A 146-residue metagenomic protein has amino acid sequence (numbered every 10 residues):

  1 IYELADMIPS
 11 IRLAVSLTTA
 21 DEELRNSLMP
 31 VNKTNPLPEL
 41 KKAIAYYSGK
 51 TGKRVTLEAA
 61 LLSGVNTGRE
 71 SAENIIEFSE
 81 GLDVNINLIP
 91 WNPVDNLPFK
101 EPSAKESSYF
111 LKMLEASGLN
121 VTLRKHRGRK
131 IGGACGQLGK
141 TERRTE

Functional and structural regions predicted by a protein language model:
I1-S117: Conserved AdoMet/S-adenosylmethionine-binding subsite of the radical SAM
S16-L17, K125-R127: Residues at the C-termini of beta-strands that transition into short coil/loop
L88, L123-K125: A structural preference for short, hydrophobic beta-strand core positions in alpha/beta folds
G118-T122: Low-complexity, intrinsically disordered Gly/Pro/Thr-rich segments
G128-E146: Radical SAM enzyme core and accessory elements
